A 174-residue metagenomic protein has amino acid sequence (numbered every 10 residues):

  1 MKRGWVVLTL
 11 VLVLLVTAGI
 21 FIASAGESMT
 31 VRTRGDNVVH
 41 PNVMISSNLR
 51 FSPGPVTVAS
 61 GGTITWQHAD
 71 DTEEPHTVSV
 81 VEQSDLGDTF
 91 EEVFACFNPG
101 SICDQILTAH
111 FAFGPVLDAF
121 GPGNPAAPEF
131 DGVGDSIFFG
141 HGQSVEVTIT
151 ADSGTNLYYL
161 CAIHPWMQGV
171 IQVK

Functional and structural regions predicted by a protein language model:
M1-G4: Positively charged n-region of N-terminal signal peptides that target proteins for export
V6-L8, K174: Composition- and surface-driven signal marking solvent-exposed, interaction-prone regions in large proteins
T9-G19: Bacterial N-terminal signal peptides
I20-K174: Extracytoplasmic copper-binding redox domains, predominantly the cupredoxin/blue-copper superfamily
